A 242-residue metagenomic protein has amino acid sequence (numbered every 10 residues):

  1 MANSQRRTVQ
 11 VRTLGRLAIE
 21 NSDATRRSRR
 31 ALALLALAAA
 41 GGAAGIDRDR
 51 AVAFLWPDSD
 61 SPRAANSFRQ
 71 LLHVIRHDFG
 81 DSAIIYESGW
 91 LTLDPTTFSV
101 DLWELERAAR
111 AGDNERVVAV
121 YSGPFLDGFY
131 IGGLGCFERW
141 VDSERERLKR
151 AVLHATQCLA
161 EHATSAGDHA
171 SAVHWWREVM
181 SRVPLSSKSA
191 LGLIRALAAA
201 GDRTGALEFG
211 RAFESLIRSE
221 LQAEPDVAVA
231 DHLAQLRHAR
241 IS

Functional and structural regions predicted by a protein language model:
M1-L32, A39, S82-W90, G123 (+1 more regions): Short boundary/linker motifs that mark transitions into or out of structured domains
A2-V11, F68-T96, I217-A228: DNA-binding patch around the recognition helix
R16, A24-L55, I75, L126 (+1 more regions): Short amphipathic alpha-helical recognition elements used for nucleic-acid or partner binding across transcription
R16-E20, D81-E115, D127, F137 (+3 more regions): A short linear beta-strand->loop->alpha-helix hinge motif most characteristic of winged-helix/helix-turn-helix
W90, A108-R139, T164, F213-I217 (+1 more regions): Short acidic-capped amphipathic helix/loop micro-motif used as an active-site/signal-coupling element
E104, V152, L159, V179 (+3 more regions): Structural register within alpha-helical repeat arrays
